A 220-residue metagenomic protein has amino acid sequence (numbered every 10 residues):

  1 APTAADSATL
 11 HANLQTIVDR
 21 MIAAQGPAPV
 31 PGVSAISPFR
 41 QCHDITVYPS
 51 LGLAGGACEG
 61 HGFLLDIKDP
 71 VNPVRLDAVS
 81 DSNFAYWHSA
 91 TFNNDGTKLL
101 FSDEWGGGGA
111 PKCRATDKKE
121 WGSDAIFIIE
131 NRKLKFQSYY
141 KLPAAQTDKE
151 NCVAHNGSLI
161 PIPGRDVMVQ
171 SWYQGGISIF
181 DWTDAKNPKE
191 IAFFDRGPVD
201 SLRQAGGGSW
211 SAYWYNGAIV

Functional and structural regions predicted by a protein language model:
A1-V220: Feature marking well-ordered beta-strand scaffolds used for ligand recognition
